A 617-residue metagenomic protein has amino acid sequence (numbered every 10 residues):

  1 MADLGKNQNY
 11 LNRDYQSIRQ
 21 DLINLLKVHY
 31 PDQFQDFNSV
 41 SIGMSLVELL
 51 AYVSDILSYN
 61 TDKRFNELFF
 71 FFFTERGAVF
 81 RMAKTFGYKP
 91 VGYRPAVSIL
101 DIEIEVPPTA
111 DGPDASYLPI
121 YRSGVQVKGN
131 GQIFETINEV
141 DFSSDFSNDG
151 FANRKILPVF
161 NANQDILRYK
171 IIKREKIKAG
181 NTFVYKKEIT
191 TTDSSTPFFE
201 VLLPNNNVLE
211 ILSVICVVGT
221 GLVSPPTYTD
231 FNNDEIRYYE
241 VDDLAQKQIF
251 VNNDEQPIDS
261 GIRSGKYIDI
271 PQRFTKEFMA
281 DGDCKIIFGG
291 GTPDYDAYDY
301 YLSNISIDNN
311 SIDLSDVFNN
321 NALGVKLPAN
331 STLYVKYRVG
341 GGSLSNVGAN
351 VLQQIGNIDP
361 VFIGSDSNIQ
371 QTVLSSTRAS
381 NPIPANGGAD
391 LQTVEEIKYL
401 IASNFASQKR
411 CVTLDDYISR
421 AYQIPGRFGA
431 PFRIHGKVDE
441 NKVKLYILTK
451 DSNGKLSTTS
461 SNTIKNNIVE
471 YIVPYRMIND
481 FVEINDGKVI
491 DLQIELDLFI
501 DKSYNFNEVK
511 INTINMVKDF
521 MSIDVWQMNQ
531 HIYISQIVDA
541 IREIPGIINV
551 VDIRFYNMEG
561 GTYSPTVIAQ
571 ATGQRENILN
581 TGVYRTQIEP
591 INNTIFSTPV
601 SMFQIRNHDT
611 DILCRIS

Functional and structural regions predicted by a protein language model:
M1-S617: Signature of Asx- and small-polar-rich beta-strand/turn repeats characteristic of beta-solenoid architectures
